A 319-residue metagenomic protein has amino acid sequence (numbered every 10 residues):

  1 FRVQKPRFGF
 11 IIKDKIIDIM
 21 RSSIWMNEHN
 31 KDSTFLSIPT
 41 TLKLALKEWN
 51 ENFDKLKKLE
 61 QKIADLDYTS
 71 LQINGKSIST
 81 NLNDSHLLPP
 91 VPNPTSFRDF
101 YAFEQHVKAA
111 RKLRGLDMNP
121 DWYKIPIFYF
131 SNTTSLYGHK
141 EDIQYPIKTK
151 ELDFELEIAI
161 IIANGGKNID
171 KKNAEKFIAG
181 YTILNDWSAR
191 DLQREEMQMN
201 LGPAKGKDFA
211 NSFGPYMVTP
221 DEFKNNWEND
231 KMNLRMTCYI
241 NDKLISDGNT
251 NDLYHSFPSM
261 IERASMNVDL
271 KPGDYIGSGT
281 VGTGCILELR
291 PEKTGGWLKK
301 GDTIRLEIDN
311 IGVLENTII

Functional and structural regions predicted by a protein language model:
F1-F35, E196, K205, N211 (+4 more regions): Charged, cofactor-coupling segments
F1-P126, T303: N-terminal non-catalytic cap/leader segment that marks the start of a structured domain
I38, W49, T250-L253, F257 (+2 more regions): Short amphipathic alpha-helix initiation/capping segments at coil-to-helix junctions
L44-N50, I127-T134, Y239-K243, D247 (+1 more regions): A short, hydrophobic secondary-structure junction motif
H86-M260, N267: Glycine-enriched loop-and-adjacent helix/strand subsegments that border the catalytic/binding cleft of enzyme cores
R98, K271, K299-K300: Residue-level recognition of short, solvent-exposed, well-ordered loop/turn junctions that link secondary-structure
I261-R263, P291: Contiguous, well-folded functional domains in the mature portion of proteins
N267-T280: Beta-rich strand-turn-strand
